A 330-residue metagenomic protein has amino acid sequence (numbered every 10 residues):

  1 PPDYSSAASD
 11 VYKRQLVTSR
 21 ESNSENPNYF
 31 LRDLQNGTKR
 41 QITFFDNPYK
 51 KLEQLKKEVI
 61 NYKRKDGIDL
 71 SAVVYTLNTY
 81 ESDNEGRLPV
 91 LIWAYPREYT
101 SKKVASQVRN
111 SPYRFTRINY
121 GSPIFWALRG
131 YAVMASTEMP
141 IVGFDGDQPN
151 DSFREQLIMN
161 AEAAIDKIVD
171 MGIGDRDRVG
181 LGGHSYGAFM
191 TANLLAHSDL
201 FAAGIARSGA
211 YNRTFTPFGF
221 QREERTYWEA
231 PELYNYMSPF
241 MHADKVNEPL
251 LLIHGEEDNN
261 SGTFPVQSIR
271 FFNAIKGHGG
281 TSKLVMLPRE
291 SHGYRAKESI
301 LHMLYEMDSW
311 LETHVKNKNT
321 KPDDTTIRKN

Functional and structural regions predicted by a protein language model:
P1, E25-Q41: Beta-propeller blade-edge and WD-like acidic-aromatic loop motif
P2-A8, Y12: Single conserved hydrophobic/aromatic residue that forms the stacking wall/gate of nucleotide- or nucleobase-binding
V17-S24, D33-L34, R64: Beta-strand C-termini and the immediately following turn/loop, strongest in propeller blades
R20-N28, S101-N110: A flexible loop/linker signature enriched in serine peptidases of the S9 family
T43-G86: N-terminal cap/lid segment of alpha/beta-hydrolase-fold proteins
E85-R97: Short beta-strand element of the alpha/beta-hydrolase
K103, N110-N330: Active-site-proximal cap/loop segments of hydrolase catalytic domains
